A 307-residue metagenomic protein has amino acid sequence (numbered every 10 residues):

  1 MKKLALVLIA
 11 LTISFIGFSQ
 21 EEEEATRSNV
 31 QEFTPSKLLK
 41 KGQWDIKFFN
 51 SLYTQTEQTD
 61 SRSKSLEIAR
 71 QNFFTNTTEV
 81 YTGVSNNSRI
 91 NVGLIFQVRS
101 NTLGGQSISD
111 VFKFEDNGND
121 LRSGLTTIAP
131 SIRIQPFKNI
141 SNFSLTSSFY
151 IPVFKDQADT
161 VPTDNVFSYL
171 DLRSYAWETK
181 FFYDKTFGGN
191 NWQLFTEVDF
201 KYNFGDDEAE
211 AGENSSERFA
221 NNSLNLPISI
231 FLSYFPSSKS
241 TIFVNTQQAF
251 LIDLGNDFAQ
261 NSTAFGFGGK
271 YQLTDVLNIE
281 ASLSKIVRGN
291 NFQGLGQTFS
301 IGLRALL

Functional and structural regions predicted by a protein language model:
M1-V30: Cleavable N-terminal export/targeting peptides
Q20-F154, T163-N203, A211-Q260, A264-R288 (+1 more regions): Transmembrane beta-barrel domains of Gram-negative outer membranes and organellar outer membranes
